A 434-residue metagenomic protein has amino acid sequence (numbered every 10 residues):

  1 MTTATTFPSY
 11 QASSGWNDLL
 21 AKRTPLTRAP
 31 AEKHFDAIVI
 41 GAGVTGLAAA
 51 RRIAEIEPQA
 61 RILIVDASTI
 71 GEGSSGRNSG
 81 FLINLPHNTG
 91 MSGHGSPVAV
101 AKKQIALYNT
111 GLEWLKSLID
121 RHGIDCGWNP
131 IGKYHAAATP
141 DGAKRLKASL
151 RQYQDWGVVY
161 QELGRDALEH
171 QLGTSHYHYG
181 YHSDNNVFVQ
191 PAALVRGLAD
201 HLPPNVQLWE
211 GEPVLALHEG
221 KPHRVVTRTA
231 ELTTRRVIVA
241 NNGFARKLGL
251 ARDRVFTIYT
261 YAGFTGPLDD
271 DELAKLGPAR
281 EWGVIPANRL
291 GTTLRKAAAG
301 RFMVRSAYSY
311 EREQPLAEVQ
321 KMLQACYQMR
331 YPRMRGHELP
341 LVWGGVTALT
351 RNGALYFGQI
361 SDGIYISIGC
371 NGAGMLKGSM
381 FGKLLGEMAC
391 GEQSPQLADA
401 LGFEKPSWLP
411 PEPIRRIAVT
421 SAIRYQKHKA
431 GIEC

Functional and structural regions predicted by a protein language model:
M1-A37, E55-I56, A60, H87: Extreme N-terminal leader/targeting segments of oxidoreductases
T2-Q11, N17-D18, N88-G93, S117-G197: Flavin (FAD/FMN) cofactor-binding and adjacent substrate-gating region of FAD-dependent oxidoreductase domains
G41-T45, A67: Glycine-rich Rossmann-fold phosphate-binding loop(s) that bind the pyrophosphate of adenine dinucleotide cofactors
A54-R77: Glycine-rich FAD pyrophosphate-binding loop
R77-L107: Glycine-rich active-site loop/strand segments that organize a redox cofactor
E113, R121-N129, A216, P222 (+3 more regions): Active-site substrate-recognition segment that forms the wall of the catalytic cavity or substrate channel
K144, R151, S175-R235: Helical element adjacent to the flavin cofactor pocket in flavoenzyme catalytic cores
Y310-L316, Q320-G431: C-terminal catalytic lobe of FAD-dependent flavoproteins
